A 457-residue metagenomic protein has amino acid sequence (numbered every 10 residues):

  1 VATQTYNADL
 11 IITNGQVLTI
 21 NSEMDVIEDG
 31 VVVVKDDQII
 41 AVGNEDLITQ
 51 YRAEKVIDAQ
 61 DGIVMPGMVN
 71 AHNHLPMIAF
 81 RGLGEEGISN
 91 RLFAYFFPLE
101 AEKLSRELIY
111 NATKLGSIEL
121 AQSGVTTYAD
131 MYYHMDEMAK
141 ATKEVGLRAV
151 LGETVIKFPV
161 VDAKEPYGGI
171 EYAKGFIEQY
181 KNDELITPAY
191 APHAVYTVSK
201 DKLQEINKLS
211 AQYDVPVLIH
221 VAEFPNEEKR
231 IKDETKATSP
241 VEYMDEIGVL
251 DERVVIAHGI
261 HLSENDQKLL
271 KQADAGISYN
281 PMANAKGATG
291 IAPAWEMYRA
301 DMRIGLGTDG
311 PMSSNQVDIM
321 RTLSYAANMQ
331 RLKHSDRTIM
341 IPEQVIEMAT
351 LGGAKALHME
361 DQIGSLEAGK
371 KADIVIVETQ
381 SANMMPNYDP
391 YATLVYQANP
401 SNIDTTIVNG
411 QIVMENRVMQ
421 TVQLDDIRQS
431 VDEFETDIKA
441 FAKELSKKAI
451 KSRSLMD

Functional and structural regions predicted by a protein language model:
V1-G30, K35-I40, E45, T350-D457: Active-site microenvironment of metallo-dependent hydrolases
Y6-N14, T49-L92, K114, I118-Q122: Replace "His-x-His-based motif
G15, V32, D37, D61 (+15 more regions): Divalent metal-coordination and catalytic microenvironments
A79-N111, R148-Y167, P225-R253, A273-G276 (+1 more regions): Active-site gating loops and adjacent loop-to-helix segments of metal-dependent hydrolytic enzymes
R81-L147, G169-N182, S430-A440: Alpha-helical scaffold segments that flank or form the walls of functional sites
M138-I260, N265-Q267: Metal-coordinating catalytic core of metallo-dependent amide/deamination hydrolases
P225-K236, D266-L270, A288-M297, S314-R331: Histidine/acidic-residue-rich catalytic or RNA/ligand-binding cores of hydrolases and nuclease-related proteins
E246-R253, W295-S381, Q397-N399: His/Asp/Glu-enriched, well-ordered alpha-helical/loop segment that forms or immediately abuts the divalent-metal
